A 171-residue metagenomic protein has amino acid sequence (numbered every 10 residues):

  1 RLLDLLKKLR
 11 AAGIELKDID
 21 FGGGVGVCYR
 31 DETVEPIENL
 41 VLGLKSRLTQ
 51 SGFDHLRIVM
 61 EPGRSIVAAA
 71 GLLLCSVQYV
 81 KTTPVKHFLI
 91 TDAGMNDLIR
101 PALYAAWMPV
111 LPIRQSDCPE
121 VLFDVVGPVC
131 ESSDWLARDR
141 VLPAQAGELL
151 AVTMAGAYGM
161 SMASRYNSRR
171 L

Functional and structural regions predicted by a protein language model:
R1-L2, I37: Aromatic/hydrophobic pocket-lining residues that form the small-molecule binding cavity in soluble enzyme cores
L2-L9, G43-R47: Short, well-ordered amphipathic alpha-helical segments that serve as non-catalytic structural scaffolds within diverse
K8-G13, T49, Q145: Short, hydrophobic/aliphatic alpha-helical segments
A12-K17, D54-L56: Short, well-ordered coil/turn segments that N-cap beta-strands
I19-G26, P62-R64: Glycine-rich beta-strand-to-loop/alpha-helix junction loops that act as flexible
R30-E35: Short, solvent-exposed loop/turn segments at secondary-structure boundaries
N39-F53: Structural alpha-helical segments in enzyme catalytic/regulatory domains
G43, D54-L171: Charged (often Lys/Glu-rich) extended helix/loop segments that serve as interaction or gating elements
